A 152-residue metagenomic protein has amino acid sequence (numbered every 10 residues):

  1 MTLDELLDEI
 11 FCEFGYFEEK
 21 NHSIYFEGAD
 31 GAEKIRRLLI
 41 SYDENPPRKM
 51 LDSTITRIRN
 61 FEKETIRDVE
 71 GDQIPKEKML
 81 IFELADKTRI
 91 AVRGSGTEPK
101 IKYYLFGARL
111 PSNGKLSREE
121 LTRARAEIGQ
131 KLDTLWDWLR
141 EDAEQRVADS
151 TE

Functional and structural regions predicted by a protein language model:
M1-G94, Y104, P111-E152: Phosphate-binding and adjacent anionic-ligand microenvironments
G96-E98: A generic beta-sheet turn/junction motif
I101: Change "...and in nucleic-acid phosphodiester-cleaving endonucleases..." to "...and in nucleic-acid processing enzymes
